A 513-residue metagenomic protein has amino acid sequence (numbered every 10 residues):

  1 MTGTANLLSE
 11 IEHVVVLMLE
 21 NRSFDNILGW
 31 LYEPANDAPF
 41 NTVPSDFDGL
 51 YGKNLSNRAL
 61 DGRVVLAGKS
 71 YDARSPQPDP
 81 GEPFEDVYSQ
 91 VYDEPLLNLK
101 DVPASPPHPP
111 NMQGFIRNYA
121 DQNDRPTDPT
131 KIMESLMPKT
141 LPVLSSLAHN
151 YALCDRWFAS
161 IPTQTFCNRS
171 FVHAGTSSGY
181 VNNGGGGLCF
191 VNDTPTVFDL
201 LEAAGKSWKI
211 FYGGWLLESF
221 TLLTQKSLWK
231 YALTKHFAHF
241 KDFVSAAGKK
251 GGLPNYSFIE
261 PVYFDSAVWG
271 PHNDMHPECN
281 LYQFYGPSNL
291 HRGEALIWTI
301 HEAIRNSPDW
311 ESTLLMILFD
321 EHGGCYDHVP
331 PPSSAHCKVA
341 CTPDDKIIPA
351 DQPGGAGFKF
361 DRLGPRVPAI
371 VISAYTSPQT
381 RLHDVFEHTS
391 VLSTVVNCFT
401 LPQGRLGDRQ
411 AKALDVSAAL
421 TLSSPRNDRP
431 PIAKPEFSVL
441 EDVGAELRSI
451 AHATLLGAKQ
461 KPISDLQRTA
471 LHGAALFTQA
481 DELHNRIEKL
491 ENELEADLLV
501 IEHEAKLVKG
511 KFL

Functional and structural regions predicted by a protein language model:
M1-L513: N-terminal pro-sequences and low-complexity stem/linker regions of secreted or lumenal proteins
